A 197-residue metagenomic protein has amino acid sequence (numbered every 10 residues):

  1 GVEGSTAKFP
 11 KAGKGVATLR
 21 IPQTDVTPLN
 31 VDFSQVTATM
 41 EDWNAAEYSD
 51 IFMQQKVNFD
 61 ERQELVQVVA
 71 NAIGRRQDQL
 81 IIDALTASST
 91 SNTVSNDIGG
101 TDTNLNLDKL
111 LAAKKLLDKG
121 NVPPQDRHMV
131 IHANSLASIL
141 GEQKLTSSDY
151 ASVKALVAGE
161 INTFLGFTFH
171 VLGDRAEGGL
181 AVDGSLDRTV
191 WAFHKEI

Functional and structural regions predicted by a protein language model:
V2-A17, V31-T39, W43-A46, K56 (+2 more regions): Sequence/fold signature of self-assembling virion shell proteins
E3-K14, V26-T27, S34-E61, L110 (+1 more regions): Structured, hydrophobic secondary-structure cores that serve as assembly/anchoring elements
L19-T24: Short, glycine/acidic-enriched capping/hinge loops at junctions between secondary-structure elements
F52-V122: Alpha-helical scaffold segments that mediate packing/assembly in large oligomeric complexes
T90-I161: Extended, solvent-exposed, turn-rich assembly/linker loops in the middle of proteins
